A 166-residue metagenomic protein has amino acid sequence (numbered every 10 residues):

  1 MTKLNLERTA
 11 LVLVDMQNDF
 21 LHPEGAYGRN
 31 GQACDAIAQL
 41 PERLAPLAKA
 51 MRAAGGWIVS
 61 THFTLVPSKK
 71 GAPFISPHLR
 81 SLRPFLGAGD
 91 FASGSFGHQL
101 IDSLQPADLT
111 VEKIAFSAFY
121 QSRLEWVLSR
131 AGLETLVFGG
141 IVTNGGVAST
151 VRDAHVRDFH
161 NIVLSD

Functional and structural regions predicted by a protein language model:
M1-P106: Active-site acidic carboxylates
V12, V59-T61, L109-V111, V137 (+1 more regions): Hydrophobic/aromatic beta-strand patches that form the interior of the parallel beta-sheet core in alpha/beta enzyme
M51-R52, L128, A154: A generic structural signal for well-ordered alpha-helical segments
A53-G55, G132, D158: Glycine-centered short loops/turns at secondary-structure junctions
D90-G140: Internal catalytic-core helix/loop-beta-alpha segment that presents or stabilizes conserved functional determinants
S122, N144, A148: Glycine-rich phosphate-binding loop at the start of an alpha helix
V137-G140, D158-D166: A short glycine-rich beta-strand->turn/loop micro-motif centered on a GG-aromatic cluster
V147-R157: Short Gly/Thr/Asp-enriched flexible loops that form oxyanion-binding sites at enzyme active sites
